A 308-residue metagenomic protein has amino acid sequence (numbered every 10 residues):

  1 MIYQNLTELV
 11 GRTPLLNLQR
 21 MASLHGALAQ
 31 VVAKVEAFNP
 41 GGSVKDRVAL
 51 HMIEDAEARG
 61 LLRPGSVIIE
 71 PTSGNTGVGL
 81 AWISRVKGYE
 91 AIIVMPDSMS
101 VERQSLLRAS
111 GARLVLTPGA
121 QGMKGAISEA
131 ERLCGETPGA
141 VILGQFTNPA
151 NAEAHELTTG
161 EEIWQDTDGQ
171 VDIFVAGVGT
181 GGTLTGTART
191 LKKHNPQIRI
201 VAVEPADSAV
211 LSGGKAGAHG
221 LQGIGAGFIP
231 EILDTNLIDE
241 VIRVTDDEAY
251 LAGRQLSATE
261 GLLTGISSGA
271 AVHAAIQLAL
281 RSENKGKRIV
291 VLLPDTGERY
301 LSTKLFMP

Functional and structural regions predicted by a protein language model:
M1-P308: PLP-dependent amino-acid enzyme catalytic core
